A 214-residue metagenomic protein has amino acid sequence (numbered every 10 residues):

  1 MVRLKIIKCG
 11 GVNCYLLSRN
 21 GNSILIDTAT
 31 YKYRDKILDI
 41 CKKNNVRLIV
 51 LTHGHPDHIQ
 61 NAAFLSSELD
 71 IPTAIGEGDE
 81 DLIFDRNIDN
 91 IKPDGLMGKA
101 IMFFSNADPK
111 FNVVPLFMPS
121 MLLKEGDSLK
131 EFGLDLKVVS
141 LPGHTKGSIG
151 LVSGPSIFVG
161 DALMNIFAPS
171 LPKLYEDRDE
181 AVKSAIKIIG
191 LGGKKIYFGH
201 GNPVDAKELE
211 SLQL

Functional and structural regions predicted by a protein language model:
M1-N44, G150-M164: Conserved beta-strand hairpin/beta-sheet module of binuclear metal-dependent hydrolase folds, prominently
V2-I6, I26-A29, I49-T52, D135-L141 (+1 more regions): Short, flexible loop segments at the rims of nucleotide/cofactor-binding pockets, characterized by
V12, K32, P56-D57, D81 (+3 more regions): Short alpha-helical
L17, D27, I37, H53 (+8 more regions): Divalent metal-coordination and catalytic microenvironments
I24-I26, V50, T73, F158 (+1 more regions): Residue-level marker for buried hydrophobic side chains located in beta-strands that build the well-ordered beta-sheet
D35-M121: Active-site HxH/HxHxD metal-binding segment of metal-dependent hydrolases
C41-N44, L129-L134, L191: Glycine-rich phosphate-binding loop signature in dinucleotide/nucleotide-binding domains
D135-S211: Metallo-beta-lactamase
